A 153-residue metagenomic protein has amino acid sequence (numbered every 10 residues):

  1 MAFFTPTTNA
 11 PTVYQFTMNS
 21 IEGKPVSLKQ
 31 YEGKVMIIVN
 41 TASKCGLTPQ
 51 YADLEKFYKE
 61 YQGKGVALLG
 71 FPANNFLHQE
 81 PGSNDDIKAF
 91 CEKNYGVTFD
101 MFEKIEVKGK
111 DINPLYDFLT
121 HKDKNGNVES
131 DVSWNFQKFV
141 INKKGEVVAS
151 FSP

Functional and structural regions predicted by a protein language model:
A2-K29, P114: N-terminal "domain-start" segment that seeds a small globular fold
S20, N40-K44: Amphipathic alpha-helical repeat scaffolds
S27-K29, K59-E60, N125-D131: Surface-exposed acidic, glycine-flexible loop patches that form ligand/cofactor-binding and adhesion interfaces
K29, K34-V35, S43-K44, T48-P72 (+1 more regions): Conserved helix-turn-beta segment immediately C-terminal to the redox Cys motif in thioredoxin-like folds
N40, Q62-N84, V97-G109: Thiol-based oxidoreductase modules, predominantly thioredoxin-like and allied folds used for disulfide exchange
D53-K56, G82, D86, K110-P114: Extracytoplasmic/secreted proteins, especially bacterial periplasmic and envelope-associated proteins
C91-E92, G96-P153: Thiol/selenol-based redox catalytic cores and closely related redox-interacting motifs
